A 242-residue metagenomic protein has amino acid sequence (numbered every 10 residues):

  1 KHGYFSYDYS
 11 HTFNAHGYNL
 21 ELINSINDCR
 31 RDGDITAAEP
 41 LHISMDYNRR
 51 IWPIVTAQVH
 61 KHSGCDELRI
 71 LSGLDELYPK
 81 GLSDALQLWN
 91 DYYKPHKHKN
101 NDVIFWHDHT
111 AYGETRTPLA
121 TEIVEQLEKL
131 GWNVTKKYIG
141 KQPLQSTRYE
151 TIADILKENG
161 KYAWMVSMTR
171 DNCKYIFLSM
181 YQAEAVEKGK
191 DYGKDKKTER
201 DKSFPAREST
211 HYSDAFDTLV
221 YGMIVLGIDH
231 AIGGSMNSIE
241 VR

Functional and structural regions predicted by a protein language model:
K1, D46, I54, F105 (+2 more regions): A residue-level signal for conserved active-site and pocket-lining positions in enzyme catalytic cores
K1-S44: ATPase catalytic-site recognition across NTP-hydrolyzing enzymes
Y4, D8-Y18, V220-R242: Acidic two-metal-ion nuclease catalytic site recognized across multiple nuclease folds, prominently DnaQ/RNase D-T
I35-V59: Gly/Thr-rich phosphate-binding beta-strand-loop-beta motif of the actin/hexokinase/Hsp70
W52, S63-D66: Eukaryotic intrinsically disordered, low-complexity regulatory regions
C65-F204, L226-G227, E240-R242: Mg2+-dependent endonuclease catalytic cores in nucleic-acid-processing enzymes, primarily RNase H-like
R148-E150, Y212-M223: Glycine-rich phosphate-binding/hydrolytic loop that grips phosphoryl groups
F204-T210: Peripheral docking tails and interdomain loops at the edges of cofactor- or intermediate-handling domains
